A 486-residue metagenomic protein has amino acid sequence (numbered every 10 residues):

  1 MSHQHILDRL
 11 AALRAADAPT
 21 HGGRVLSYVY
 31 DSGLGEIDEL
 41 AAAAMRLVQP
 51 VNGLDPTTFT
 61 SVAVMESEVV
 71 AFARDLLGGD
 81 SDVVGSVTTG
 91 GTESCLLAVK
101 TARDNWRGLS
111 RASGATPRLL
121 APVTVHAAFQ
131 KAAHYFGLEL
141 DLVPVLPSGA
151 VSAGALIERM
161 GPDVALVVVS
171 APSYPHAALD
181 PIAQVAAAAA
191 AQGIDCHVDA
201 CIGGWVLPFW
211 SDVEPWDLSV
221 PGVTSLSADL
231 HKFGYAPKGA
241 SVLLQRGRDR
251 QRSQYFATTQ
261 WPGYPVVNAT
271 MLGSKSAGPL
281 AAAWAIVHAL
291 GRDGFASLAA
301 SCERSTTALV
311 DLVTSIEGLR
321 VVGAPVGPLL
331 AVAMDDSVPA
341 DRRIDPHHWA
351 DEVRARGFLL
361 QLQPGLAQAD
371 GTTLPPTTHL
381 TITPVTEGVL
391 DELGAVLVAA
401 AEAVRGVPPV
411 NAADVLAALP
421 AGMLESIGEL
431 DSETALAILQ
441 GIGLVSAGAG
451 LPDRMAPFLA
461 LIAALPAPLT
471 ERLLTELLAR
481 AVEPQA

Functional and structural regions predicted by a protein language model:
M1-A63, S67-A71, A333-A486: Non-catalytic terminal extensions of PLP-dependent enzymes
T58-V62, G85-T92, A121, G323: Active-site nucleophile and cofactor-binding loops and adjacent substrate-binding regions of central metabolic enzymes
A73-A98: Short loop-beta-helix segment that forms the pyridoxal 5′-phosphate
S81-D82, G323-L329, T373-P375: Short Gly/Ser/Thr- and Asp/Glu-enriched loop/turn motifs at secondary-structure junctions
V87, R320-P325, L362-P364, D370-G371: Short beta-strand
T89-A257, G263-A269: Conserved PLP-enzyme active-site core in the AAT-like
Q184-A187, A191, A308, H348 (+1 more regions): Alpha-helical scaffolding segments of alpha/beta enzyme cores, especially the outer helices of TIM-barrel or partial
D212, W216-P328, V332-R342: Active-site C-terminal subdomain of aminotransferase-like
